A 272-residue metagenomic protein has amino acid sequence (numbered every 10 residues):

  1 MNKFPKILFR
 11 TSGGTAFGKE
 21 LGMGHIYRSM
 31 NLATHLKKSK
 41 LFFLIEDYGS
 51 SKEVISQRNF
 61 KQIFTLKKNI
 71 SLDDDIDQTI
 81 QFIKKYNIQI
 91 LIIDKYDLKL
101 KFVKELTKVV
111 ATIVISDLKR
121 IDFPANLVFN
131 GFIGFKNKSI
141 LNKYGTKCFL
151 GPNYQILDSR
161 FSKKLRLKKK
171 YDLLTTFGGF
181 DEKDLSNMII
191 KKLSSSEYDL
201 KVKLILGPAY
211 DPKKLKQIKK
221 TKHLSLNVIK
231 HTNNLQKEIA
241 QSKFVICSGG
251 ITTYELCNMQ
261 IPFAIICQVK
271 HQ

Functional and structural regions predicted by a protein language model:
N2-L8: Extreme N-terminal starter segment of soluble prokaryotic enzymes
F9-M23, R28-H35, L41, E46-Y144 (+1 more regions): Active-site and donor-binding regions of nucleotide-sugar-utilizing enzymes
I115-D117, G131, I205, S248 (+1 more regions): Generic beta-sheet signal
P124-K183, P212: A nucleotide-sugar donor-handling region in carbohydrate enzymes
D172-Q241: Donor-nucleotide binding loops and adjacent catalytic segments primarily of GT-B fold Leloir glycosyltransferases
Q236, T253-M259: Short alpha-helical segment that forms part of, or immediately flanks, the ligand-binding pocket in carbohydrate-active
A240-I251, I261: Acidic donor-binding loop of glycosyltransferase active sites
I261-Q272: Nucleotide-sugar donor-binding patch of glycosyltransferase catalytic domains
